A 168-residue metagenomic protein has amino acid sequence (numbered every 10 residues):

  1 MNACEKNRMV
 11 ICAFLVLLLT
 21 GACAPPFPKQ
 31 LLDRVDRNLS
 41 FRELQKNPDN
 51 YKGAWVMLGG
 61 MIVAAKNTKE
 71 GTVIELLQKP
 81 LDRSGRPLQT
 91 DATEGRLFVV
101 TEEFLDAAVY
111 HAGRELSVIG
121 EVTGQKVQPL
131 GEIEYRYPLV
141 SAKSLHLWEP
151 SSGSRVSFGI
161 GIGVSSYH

Functional and structural regions predicted by a protein language model:
M1-C23: Sec-dependent bacterial lipoprotein signal peptides
C23-H168: OB-fold and OB-like single-stranded nucleic-acid-recognition modules and their adjacent interaction interfaces
